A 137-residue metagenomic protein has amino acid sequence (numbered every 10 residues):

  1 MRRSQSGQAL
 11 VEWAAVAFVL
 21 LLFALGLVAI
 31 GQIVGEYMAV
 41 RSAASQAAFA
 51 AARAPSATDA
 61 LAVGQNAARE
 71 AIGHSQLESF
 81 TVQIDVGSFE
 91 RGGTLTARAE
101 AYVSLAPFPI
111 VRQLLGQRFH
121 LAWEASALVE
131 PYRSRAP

Functional and structural regions predicted by a protein language model:
M1-A67: Alpha-helical assembly-interface signal, strongest on the long, hydrophobic N-terminal helix that forms
R53, A57-P137: Short, conserved structural patches
